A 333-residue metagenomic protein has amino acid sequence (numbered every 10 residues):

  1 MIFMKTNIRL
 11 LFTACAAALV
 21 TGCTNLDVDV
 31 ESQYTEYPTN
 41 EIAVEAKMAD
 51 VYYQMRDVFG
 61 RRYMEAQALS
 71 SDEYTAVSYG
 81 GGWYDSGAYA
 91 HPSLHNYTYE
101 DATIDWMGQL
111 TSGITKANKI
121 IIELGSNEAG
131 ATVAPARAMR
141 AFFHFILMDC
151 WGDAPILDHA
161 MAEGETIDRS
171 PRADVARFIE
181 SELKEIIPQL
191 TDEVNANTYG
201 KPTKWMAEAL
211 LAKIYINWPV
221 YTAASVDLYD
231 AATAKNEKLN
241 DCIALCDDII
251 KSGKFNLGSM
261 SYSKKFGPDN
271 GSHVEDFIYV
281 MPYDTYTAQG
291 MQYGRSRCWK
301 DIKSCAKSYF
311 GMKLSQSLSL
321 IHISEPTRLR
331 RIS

Functional and structural regions predicted by a protein language model:
I2-F12: Bacterial N-terminal signal peptides that target proteins for export
C23-S70, Y99, S263: Membrane-proximal, proline-rich intrinsically disordered regions
E41, E45-D57, G81-W151, G164-R177 (+1 more regions): Conserved, well-structured interaction surfaces
M48, S86-I104, K251, F255-S324 (+1 more regions): Elongated scaffold/linker segments in the mid-to-C-terminal portions of large proteins
M148-D149, P155, N217-V226: Short coil/turn linking the two alpha-helices of tandem helical-hairpin repeats
